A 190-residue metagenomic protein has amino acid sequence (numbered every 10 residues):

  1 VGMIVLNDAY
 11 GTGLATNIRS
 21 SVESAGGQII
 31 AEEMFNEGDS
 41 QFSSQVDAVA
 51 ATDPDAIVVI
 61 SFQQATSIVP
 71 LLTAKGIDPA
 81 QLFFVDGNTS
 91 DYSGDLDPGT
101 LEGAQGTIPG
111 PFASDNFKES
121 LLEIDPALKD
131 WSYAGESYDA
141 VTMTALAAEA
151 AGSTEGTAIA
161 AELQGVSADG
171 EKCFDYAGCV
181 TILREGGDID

Functional and structural regions predicted by a protein language model:
V1-D190: Extracytosolic ligand-binding ectodomains
